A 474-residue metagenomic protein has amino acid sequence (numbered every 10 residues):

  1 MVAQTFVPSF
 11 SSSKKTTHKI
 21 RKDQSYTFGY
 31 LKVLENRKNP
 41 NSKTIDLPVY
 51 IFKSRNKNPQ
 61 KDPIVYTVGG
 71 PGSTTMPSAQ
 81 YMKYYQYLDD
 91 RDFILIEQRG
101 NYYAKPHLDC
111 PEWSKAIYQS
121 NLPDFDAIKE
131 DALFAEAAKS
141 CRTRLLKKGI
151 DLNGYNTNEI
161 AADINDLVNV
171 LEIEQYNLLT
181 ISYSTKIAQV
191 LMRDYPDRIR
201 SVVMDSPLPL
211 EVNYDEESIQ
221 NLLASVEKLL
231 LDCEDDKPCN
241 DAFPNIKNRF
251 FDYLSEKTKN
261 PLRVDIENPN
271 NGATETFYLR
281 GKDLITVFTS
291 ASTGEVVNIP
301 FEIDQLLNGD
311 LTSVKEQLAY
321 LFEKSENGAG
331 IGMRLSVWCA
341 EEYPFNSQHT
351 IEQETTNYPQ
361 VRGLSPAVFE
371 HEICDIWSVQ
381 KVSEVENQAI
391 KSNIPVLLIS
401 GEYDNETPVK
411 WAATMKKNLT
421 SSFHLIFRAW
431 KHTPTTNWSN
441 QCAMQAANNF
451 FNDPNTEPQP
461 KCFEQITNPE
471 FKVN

Functional and structural regions predicted by a protein language model:
Q4-K282, S336, A340-S421, L425-N474: Gly/Pro-rich cap/lid or specificity-loop segments adjacent to the active site
L208-V226, I303-L307, L311-E323: Flexible "cap/lid" loop of the alpha/beta hydrolase fold
D236, E295, L306-V314, N440: Short, solvent-exposed helix-helix connector turns and helix-capping sites enriched in acidic/polar residues
F277-D304: P-loop NTPase catalytic cores that bind/hydrolyze ATP
L311-S347: Long, low-complexity segments enriched in small/aliphatic residues
